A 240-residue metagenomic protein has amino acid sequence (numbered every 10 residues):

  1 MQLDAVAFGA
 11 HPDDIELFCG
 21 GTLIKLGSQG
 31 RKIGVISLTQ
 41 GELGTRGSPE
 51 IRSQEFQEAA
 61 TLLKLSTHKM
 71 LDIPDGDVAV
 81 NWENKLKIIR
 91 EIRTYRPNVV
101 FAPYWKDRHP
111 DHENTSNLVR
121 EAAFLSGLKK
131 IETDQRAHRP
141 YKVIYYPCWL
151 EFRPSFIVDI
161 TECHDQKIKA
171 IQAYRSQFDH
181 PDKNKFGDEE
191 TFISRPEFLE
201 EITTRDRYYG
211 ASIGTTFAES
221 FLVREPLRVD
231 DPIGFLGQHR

Functional and structural regions predicted by a protein language model:
M1-V6, W82-R240: Metal-dependent de-N-acetylase/amidase catalytic core
M1-Y95, L222, R228-D230, G234-H239: Active-site rim/loop-helix segments in enzyme catalytic domains that contact anionic ligands
